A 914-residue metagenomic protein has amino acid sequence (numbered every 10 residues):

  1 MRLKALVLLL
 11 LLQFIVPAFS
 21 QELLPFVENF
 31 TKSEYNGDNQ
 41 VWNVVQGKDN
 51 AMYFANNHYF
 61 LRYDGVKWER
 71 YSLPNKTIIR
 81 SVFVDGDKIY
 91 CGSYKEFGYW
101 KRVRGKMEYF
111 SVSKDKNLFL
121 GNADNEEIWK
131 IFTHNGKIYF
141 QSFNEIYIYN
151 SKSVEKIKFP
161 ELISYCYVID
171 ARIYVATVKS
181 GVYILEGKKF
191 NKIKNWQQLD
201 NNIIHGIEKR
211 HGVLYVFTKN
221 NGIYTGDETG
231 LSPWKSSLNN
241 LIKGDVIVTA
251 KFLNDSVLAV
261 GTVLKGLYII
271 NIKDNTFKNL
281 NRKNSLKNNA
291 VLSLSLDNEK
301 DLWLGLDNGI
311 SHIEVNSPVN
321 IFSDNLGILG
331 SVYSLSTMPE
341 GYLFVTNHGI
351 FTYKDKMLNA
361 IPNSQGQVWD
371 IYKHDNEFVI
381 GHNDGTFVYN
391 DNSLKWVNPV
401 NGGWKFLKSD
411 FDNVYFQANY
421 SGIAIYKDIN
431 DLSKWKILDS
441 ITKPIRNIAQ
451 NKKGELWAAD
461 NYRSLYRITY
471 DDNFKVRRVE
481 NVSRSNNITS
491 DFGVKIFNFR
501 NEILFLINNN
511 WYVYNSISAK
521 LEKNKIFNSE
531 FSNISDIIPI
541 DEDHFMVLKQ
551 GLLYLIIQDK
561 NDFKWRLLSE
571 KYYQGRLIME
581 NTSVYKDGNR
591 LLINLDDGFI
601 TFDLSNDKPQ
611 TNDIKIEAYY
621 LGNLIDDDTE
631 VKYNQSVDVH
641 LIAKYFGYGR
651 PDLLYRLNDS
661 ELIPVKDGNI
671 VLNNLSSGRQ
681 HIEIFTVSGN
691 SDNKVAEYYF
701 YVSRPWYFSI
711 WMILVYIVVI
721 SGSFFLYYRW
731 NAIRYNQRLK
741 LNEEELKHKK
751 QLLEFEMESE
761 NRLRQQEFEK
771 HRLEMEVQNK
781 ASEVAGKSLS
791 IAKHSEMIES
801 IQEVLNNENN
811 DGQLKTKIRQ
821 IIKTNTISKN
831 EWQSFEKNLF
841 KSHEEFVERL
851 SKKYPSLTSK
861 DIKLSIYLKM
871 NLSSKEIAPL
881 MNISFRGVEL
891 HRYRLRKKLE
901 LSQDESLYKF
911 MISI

Functional and structural regions predicted by a protein language model:
R2-V702, S709, L714, V718-F724 (+1 more regions): Carboxylate-rich, polar loop motifs that coordinate divalent cations or form catalytic acidic clusters
N320-D324, F725-E796: Cytosolic signal-transmission helices at domain junctions
G327-L329, H771-R772, E776-K815, T824-I827 (+1 more regions): Interdomain helical linkers/hinges and coiled-coil/dimerization scaffolds that transmit conformational signals
Q558, I642-S703, I798-E799, L805-E808 (+3 more regions): Cytosolic nucleotide-binding catalytic cores of signal-transduction proteins
Y701-W706, I710-K740, E744-H748, I801 (+1 more regions): Hydrophobic, helix-length membrane anchors
